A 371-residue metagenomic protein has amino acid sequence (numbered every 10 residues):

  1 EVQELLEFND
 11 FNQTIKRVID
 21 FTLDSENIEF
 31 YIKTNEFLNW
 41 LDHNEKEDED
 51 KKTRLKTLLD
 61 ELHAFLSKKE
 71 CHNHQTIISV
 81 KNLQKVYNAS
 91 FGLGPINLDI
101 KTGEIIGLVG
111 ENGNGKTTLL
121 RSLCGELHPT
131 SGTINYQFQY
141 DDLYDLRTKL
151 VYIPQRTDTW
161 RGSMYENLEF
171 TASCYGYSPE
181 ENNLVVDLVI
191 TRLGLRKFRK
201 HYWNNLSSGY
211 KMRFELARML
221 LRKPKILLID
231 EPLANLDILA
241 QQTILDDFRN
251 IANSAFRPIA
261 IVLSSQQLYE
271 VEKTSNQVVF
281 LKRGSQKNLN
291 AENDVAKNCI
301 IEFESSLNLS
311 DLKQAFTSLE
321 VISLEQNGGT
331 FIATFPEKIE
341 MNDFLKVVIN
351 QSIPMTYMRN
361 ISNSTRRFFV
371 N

Functional and structural regions predicted by a protein language model:
V2-E7, E36-H63, P336-N371: C-terminal coupling/interaction segments
E70, E169, S173, E181-F198: Conserved ABC ATPase "signature" region
V109-E111: The feature captures the beta-strand-to-loop junction immediately N-terminal to the Walker
C124: Helix-to-loop junction immediately C-terminal to a conserved catalytic motif
G132-L146: Conserved ABC transporter NBD signature motif
R156, G162-G176: Q-loop/switch helix immediately C-terminal to the Walker
R249-V262, Q266-I332: ABC transporter nucleotide-binding domain
